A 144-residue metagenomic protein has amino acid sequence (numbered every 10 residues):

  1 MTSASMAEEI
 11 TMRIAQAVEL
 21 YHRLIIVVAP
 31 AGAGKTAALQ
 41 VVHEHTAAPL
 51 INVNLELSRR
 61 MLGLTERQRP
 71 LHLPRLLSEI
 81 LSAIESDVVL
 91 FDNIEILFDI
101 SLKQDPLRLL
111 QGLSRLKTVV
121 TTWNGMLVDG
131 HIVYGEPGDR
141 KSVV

Functional and structural regions predicted by a protein language model:
M1-V18: N-terminal pre-Walker A segment at the start of P-loop NTPase domains
E19-V27: Pre-Walker A (Motif I) flank of P-loop NTPase domains
P30-A31: P-loop (Walker A) phosphate-binding loop of NTP-binding proteins
G34: Conserved glycine(s) of the Walker
A38, V42: Hydrophobic positions on the alpha1 helix immediately C-terminal to the Walker A/P-loop
L55-L81: Short glycine-rich substrate-engagement loop in P-loop NTPases that contacts/grips substrate
I84-L102: Conserved P-loop NTPase "ATPase switch" module shared by AAA+ and STAND
I96-V144: Replace "adjacent to P-loop NTPase cores in ATP/GTP-dependent enzymes" with "adjacent to NTP-binding cores
